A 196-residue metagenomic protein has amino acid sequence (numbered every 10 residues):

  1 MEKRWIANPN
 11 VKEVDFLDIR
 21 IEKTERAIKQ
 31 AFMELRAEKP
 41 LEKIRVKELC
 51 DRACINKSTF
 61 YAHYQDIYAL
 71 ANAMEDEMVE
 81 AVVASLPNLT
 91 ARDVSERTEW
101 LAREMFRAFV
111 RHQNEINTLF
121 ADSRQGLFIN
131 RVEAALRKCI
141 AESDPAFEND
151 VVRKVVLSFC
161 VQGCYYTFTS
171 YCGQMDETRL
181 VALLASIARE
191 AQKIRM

Functional and structural regions predicted by a protein language model:
M1-L35, K39: Basic, helix-initiating cap at the start of DNA-binding domains
E2-N8, S170-M196: C-terminal peripheral helix-coil segments that are non-catalytic and often amphipathic
K23-E34, E38, R52, A69-L89 (+3 more regions): Alpha-helical structural segments
F32, M74, M78, V82 (+3 more regions): Hydrophobic recognition helices of helix-based DNA-binding modules
L35-A69: Helix-turn-helix
A91-E133: Helical hydrophobic small-molecule/effector-binding pocket
R111, V155-S170, A185-K193: An amphipathic alpha-helical interaction segment
D122-F147, V151-V161, R189: Amphipathic alpha-helical packing segments from all-alpha helical-bundle domains
